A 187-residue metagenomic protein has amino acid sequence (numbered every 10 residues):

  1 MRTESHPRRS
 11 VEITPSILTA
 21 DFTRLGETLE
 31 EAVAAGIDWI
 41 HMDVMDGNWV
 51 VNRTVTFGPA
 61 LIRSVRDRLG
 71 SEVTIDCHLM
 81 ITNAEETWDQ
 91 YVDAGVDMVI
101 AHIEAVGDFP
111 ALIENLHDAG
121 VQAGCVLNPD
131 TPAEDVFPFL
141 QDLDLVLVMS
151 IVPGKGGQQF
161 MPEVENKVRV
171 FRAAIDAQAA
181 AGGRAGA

Functional and structural regions predicted by a protein language model:
M1-T19, G26-E27, D176-R184: N-terminal amphipathic alpha-helix/helix-capping segment at the start of soluble metabolic enzymes
T3, E31, I37-W39, D76-M80 (+1 more regions): Active-site loop-to-helix "anion-binding N-cap" substructures in soluble metabolic enzymes
V11-R24, V51-R53, V73-T82, H102 (+1 more regions): Active-site mouth loops of central-metabolism enzymes
L25, A32, D43, Y91 (+2 more regions): Conserved, mostly hydrophobic/aromatic
L29, G47, R53-S64, R68-S71 (+2 more regions): Flavin-dependent oxidoreductase catalytic cores
W39-A60, I151-Q159: Glycine-rich, proline-tolerant flexible connector loops at the mouths of alpha/beta enzymes
N48, E72, E86-W88, A94-G186: Conserved anion-binding
